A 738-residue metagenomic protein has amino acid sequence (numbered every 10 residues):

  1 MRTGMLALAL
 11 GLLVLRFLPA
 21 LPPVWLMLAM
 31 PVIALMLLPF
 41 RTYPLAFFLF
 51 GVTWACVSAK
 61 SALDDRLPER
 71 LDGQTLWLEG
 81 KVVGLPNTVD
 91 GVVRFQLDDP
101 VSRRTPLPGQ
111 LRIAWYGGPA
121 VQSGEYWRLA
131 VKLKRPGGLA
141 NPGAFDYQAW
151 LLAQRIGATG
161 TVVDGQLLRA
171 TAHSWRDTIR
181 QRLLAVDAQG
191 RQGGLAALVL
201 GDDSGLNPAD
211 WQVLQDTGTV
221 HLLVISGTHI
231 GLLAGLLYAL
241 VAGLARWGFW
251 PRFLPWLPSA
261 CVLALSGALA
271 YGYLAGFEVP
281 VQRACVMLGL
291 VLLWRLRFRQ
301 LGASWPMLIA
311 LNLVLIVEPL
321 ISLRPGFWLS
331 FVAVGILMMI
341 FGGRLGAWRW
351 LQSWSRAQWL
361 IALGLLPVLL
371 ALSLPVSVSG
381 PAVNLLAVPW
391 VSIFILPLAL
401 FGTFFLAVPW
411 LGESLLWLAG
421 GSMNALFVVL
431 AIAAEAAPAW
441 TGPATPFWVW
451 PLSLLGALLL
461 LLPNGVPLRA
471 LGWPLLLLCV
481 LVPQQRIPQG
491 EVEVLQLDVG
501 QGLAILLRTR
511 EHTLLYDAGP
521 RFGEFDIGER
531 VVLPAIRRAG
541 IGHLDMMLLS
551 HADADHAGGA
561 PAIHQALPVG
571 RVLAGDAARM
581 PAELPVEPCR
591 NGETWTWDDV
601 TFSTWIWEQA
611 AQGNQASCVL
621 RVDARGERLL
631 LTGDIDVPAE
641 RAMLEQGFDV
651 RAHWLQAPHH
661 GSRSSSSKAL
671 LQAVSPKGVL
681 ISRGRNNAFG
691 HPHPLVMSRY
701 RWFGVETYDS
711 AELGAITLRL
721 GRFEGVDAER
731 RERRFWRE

Functional and structural regions predicted by a protein language model:
M1-E69, A149, T159-V162, W175-I179 (+3 more regions): N-terminal leader/targeting segments
R2-A9, F277-L455, G465, M643-L655 (+1 more regions): Internal transmembrane alpha-helical bundles of multi-pass membrane proteins
P22-L26, P39-F48, P258, W348-S355 (+2 more regions): Membrane-interfacial entry segments at the cytosolic side of transmembrane helices
M30, G227-V241, F447-L458: Hydrophobic alpha-helical transmembrane segments
V32-P39, A242-G243, M339-G342, L400 (+2 more regions): Alpha-helical transmembrane segments
A46-H221, D526, R530-A539, H543 (+6 more regions): Membrane-interface helix/helix-cap signal primarily in integral membrane proteins
K81, R104, G117-A130, G143 (+5 more regions): Non-globular, low-confidence helical/coil segments that flank catalytic cores
W127-L129, A153-M287, L292-L293, L495 (+5 more regions): Aromatic-rich juxtamembrane segments at the membrane interface
